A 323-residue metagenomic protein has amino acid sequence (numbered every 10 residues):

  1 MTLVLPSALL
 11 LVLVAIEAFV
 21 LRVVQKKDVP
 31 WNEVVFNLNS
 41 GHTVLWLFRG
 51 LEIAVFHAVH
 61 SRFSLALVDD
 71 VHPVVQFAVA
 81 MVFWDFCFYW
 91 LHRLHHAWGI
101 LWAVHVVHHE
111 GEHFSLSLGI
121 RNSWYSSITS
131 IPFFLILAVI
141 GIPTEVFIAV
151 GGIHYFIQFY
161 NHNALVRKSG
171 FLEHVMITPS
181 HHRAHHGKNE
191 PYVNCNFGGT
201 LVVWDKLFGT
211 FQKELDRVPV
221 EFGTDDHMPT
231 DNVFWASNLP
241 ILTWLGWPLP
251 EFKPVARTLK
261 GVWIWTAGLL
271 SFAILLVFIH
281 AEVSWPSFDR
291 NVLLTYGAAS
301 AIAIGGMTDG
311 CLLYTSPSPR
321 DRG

Functional and structural regions predicted by a protein language model:
V4-L10, P286-T295: Structural signature of hydrophobic alpha-helical transmembrane segments
I16-V35: Membrane-interface helix-loop junction between the first two transmembrane segments
N39-A54, A66, D70-P229: Membrane-embedded catalytic scaffold of the fatty acid hydroxylase/desaturase
S126-F133, W265-L275: Core segments of transmembrane alpha-helices that mediate helix-helix packing or line hydrophobic substrate/ligand
E251-A267: Membrane-water interface at loop-to-transmembrane-helix junctions
V277-V283: Juxtamembrane "helix-exit" motif on the non-cytosolic side of transmembrane helices
M307-L313: Membrane-helix interface "capping/anchor" motifs
Y314-G323: Conserved small/polar residues in nucleotide/adenosyl-binding loops
